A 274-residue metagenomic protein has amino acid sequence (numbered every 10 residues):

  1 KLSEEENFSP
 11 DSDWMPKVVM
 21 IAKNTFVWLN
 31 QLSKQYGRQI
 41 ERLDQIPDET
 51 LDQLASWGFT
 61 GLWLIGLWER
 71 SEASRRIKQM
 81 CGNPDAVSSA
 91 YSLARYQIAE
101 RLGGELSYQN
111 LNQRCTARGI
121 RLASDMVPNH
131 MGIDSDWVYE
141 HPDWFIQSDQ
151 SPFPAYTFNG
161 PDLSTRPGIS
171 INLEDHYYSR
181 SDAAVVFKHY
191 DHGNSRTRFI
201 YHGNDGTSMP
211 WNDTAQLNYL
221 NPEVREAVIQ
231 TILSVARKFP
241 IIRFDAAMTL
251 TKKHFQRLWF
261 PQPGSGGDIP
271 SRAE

Functional and structural regions predicted by a protein language model:
K1-I40, A99-Q113, A117-R118, G132-E274: Alpha-amylase-like alpha-glycosidases and glucanotransferases acting on alpha-linked glucans and related
I46, L54, S88, G119 (+1 more regions): Generic detector of ordered secondary-structure context
I46-M80, T231-A246: Catalytic domains of carbohydrate-active enzymes, especially glycoside hydrolases
W68-S71, P128-H130, M248-T251: Short, solvent-exposed loop/turn segments at secondary-structure junctions
A73-L106: Active-site segment of extracytoplasmic enzymes that catalyze sulfate/phosphate-ester chemistry
